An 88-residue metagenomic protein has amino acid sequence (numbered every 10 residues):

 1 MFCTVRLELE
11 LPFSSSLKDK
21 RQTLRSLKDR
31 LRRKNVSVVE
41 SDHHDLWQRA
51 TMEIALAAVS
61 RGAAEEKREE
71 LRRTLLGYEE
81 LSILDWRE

Functional and structural regions predicted by a protein language model:
M1-F2, E88: Absolute protein N-terminus
C3-F13, L17: Short glycine-/aliphatic-rich beta-strand segments at the starts of folded cytosolic domains
K18-S37: Short amphipathic alpha-helix segments
L27, Q48, E79: RNA-interacting cores
K34-D42, S82: A short linear hydrophobic-aromatic micro-motif
V39-V59: Short, charge-patterned binding micro-sites
L56-E88: C-terminal structural segments of small proteins and small subunits
